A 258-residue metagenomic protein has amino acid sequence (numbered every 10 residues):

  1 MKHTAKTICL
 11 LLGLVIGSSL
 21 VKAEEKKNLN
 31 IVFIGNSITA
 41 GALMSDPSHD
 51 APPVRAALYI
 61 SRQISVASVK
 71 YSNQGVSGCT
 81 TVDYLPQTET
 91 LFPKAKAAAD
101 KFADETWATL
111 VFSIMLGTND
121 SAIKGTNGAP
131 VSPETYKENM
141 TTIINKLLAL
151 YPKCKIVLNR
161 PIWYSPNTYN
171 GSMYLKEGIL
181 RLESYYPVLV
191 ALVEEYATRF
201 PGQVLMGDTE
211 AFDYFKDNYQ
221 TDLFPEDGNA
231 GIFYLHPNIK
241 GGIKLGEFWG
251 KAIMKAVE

Functional and structural regions predicted by a protein language model:
M1-K26: Bacterial Sec-dependent N-terminal signal peptides
N28-V32, I38-E138: Conserved SGNH/GDSL esterase-like catalytic core that processes O-acyl groups on lipids and polysaccharides
I60, E226-E258: Histidine-centered active-site loop/cap adjacent to the catalytic His in serine esterases/O-acetyl transfer systems
N73-G75, R160, D208: Residue-level recognition of beta-strand->loop/alpha-helix junctions
A99, M140-N145, Y186, V190: Generic structural signal for well-ordered alpha-helices, preferentially at hydrophobic/aromatic core positions
M115-N119, N145-S184: Active-site segments of SGNH/GDSL-like serine hydrolases that catalyze O-acetyl group transfer/hydrolysis on lipids
Y164-E210, I239-G242: Substrate-gating cap/lid alpha-helix
K216-G228: Short, flexible, mixed-charge acidic loops at enzyme active sites
